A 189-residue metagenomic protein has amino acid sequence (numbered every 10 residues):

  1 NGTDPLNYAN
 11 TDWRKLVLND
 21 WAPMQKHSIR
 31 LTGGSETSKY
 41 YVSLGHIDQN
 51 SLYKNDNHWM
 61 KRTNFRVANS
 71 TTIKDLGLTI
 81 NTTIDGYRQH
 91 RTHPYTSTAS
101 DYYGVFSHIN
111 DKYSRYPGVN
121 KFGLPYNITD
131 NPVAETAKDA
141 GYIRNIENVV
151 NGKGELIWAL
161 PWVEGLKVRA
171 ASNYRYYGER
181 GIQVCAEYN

Functional and structural regions predicted by a protein language model:
N1-T3: Conserved small-residue
P5-G45, Q49-H58, N64-P132, D139-V149: Flexible loop and strand-edge segments within Gram-negative outer membrane beta-barrel domains
S51-R66, H93-T98, N148-V149, W158-N189: Small-side-chain secondary-structure face that scaffolds active or pore-lining regions
